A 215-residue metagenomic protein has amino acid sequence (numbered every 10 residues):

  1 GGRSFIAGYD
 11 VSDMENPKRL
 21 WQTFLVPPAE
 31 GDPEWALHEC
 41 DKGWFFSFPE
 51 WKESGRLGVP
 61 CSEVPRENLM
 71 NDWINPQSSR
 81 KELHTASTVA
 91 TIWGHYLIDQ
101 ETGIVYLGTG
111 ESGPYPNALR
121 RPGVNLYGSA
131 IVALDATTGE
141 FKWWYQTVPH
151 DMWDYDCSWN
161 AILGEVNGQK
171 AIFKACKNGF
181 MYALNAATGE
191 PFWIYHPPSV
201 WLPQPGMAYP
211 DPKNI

Functional and structural regions predicted by a protein language model:
G1-R3: Acidic, Gly/Ser/Thr-rich repeat motifs that build Ca2+-stabilized beta-propeller blades
F5-A86, E101, A118-C157, I162-K170 (+1 more regions): Extracytoplasmic/lumenal domain signature
T85, A90-W93: Outer-membrane beta-barrel transmembrane strands
H95-Q100, T109: Active-site cores of enzymes that catalyze phosphoryl transfer or operate on phosphate-rich substrates
G110-E111, Q146: Amphipathic, well-packed alpha-helical segments that form the structural scaffold of globular domains
E111, C176-N178, P197: Residue-level signature of beta-propeller blades and closely related beta-rich strand-turn architectures in secreted
P114-P116: Short, solvent-exposed loop/turn segments at secondary-structure junctions
